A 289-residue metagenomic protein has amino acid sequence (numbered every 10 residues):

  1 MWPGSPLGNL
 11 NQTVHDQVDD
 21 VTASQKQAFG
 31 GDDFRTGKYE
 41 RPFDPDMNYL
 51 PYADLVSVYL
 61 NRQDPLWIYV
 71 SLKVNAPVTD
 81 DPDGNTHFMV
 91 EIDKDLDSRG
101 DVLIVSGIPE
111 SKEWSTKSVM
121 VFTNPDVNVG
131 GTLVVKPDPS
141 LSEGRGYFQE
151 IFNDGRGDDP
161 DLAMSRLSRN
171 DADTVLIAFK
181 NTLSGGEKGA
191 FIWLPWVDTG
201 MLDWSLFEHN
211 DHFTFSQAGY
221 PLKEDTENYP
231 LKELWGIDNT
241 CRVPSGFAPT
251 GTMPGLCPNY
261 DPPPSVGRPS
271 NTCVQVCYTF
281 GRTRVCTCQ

Functional and structural regions predicted by a protein language model:
M1-V134: Surface-exposed, glycine/proline- and aromatic-rich loop segments on solvent-exposed faces across compartments
P51-R62, D159-R169, V274-T279: Short amphipathic beta-strand and strand-loop transition segments with alternating hydrophobic
L72-V78, D138-P139, F179-L183, C288-Q289: Secondary-structure transition/turn motif
L96-E113, L183-S265: Acidic/polar low-complexity flexible segments
V102-S106, K112-E187: Short helix-loop boundary/capping segments
N239, G255, N271, Q275 (+1 more regions): Extracellular secreted precursors and ectodomains with disulfide-bonded cysteine-rich loops/domains
P263-C273, C277: Ser/Thr/Gly/Pro-rich low-complexity, disordered linker/stalk segments of secreted and cell-surface proteins
